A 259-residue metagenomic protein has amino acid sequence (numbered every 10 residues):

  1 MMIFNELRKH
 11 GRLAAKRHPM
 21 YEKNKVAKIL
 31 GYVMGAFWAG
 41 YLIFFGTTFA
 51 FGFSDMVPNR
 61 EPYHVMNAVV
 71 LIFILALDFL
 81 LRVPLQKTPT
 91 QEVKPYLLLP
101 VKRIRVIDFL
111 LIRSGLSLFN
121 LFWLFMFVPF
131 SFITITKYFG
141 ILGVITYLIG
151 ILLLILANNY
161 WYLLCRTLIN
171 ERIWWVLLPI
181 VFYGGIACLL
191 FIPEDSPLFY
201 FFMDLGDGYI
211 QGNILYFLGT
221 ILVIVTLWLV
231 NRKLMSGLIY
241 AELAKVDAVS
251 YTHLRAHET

Functional and structural regions predicted by a protein language model:
N24-K28, S54-N67, T136-G143, F201-Y216: Membrane-interface segments at the starts/ends of alpha-helical transmembrane spans
V26-A50, V70-L75, L178-L190, G219-W228: Hydrophobic alpha-helical transmembrane segments of multi-pass membrane transport/permease proteins
Y63-V83: Long, hydrophobic alpha-helical segments
V83-L116: Helix-loop-helix units of permease transmembrane domains in multi-pass membrane transporters, especially ABC
G115-N158: Secretory targeting signals
L152-G184: A structural motif at transmembrane helix-loop-helix junctions in multipass membrane proteins
I169, Y183-Y240: Terminal transmembrane helical anchor/hairpin motif
T252-T259: Conserved small/polar residues in nucleotide/adenosyl-binding loops
